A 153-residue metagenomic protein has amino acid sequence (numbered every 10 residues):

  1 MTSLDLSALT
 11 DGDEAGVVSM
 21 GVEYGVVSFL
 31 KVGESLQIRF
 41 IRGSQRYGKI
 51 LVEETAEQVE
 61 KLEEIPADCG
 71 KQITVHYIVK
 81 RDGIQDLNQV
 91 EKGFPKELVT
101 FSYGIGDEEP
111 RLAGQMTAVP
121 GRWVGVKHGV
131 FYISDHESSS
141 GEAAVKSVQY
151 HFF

Functional and structural regions predicted by a protein language model:
M1-F153: Extracellular glycan-recognition regions
